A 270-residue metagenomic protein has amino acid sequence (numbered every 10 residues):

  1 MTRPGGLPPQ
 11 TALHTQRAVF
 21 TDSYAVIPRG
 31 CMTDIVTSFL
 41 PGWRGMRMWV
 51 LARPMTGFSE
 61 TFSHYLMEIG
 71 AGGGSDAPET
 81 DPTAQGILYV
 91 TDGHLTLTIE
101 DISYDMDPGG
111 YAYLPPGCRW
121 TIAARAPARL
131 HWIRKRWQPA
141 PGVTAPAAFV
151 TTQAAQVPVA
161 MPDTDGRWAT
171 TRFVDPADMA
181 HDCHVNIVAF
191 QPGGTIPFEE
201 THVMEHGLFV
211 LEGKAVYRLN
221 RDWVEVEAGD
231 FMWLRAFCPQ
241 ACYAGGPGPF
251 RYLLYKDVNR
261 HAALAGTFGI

Functional and structural regions predicted by a protein language model:
M1-T61, P127-R129, R134-C183, T267-I270: A short, N-terminal "cap"/entry segment at the start of jelly-roll beta-barrel domains of the cupin/DSBH fold
M46-P54, S63-P82, T171-P176, N186-H202 (+1 more regions): Conserved short histidine dyad/triad with adjacent acidic residue
L66-I69, T80-L97, I187-Q191, E200-L219: Short, conserved beta-strand element in jelly-roll/cupin
T91-D92, D107, A126, L211-E212 (+1 more regions): A cytosolic small-molecule/anion-sensing beta-strand core signal
H94, R119, R129, G207 (+4 more regions): Structural motif
E100-P116, R221-A236: Short acidic-glycine-tyrosine-enriched beta hairpin
P116-P141, A228, A236-A262: Ligand-binding loop in jelly-roll beta-barrel domains
